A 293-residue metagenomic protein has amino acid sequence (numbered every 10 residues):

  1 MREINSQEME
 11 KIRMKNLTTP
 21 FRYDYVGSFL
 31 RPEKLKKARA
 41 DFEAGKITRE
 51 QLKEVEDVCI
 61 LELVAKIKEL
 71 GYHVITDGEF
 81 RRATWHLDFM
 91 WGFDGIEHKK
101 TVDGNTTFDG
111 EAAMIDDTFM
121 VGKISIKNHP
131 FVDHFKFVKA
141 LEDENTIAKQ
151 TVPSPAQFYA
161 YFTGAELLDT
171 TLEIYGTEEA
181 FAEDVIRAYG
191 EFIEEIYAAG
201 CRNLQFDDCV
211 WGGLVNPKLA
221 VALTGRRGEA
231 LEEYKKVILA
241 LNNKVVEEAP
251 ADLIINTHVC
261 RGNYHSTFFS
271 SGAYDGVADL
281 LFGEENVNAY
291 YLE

Functional and structural regions predicted by a protein language model:
E3-E293: Domain-level signal for soluble alpha/beta catalytic cores
